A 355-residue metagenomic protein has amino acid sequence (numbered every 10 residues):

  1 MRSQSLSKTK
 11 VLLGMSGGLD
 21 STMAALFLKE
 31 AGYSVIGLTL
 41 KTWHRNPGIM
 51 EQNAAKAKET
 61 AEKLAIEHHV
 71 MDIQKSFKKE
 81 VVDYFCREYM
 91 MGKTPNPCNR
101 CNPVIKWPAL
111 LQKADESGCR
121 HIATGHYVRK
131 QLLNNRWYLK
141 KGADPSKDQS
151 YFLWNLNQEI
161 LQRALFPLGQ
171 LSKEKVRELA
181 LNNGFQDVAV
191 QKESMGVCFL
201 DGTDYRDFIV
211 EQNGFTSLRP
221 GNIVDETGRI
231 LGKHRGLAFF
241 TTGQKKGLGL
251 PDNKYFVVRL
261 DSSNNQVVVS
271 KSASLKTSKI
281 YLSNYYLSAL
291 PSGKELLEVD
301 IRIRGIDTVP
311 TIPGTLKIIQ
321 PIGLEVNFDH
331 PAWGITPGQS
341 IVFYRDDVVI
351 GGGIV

Functional and structural regions predicted by a protein language model:
M1-W154, K173-K175, V257: ATP-dependent adenylation/nucleotidyltransferase module used to activate substrates
A123-R129, Y138-V355: AMP-forming adenylation/ATP pyrophosphatase catalytic core
